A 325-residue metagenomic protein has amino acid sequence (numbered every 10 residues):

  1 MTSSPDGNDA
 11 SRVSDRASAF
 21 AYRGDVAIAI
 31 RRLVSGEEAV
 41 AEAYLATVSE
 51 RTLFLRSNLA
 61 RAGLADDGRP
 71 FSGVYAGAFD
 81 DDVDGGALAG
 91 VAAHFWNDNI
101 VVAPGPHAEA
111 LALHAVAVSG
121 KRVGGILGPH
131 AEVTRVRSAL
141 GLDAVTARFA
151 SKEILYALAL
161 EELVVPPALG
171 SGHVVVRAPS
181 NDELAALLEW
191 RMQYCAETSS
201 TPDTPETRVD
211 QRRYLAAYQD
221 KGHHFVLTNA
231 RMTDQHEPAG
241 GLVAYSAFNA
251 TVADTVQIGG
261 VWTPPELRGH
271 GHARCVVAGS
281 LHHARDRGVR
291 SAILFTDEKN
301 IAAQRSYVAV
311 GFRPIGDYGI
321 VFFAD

Functional and structural regions predicted by a protein language model:
T2-A17, D81-V83, L88-A89, F95-G172 (+1 more regions): Acyl-donor-binding surface of acyltransferase catalytic domains
Y22-G24, A29-G36, A43-S49, L53-S119 (+2 more regions): Conserved donor-binding loop and adjoining core beta-sheet/short helix segment in diverse acyl/aminoacyl transferases
D25-A41, P129, V174-E189: A short beta-loop-alpha structural element at the N-terminal edge of CoA-dependent acyl/N-acetyltransferase catalytic
R51-V74, P202-F225, N229-E237, A247: Active-site rim helix/loop that mediates acceptor-substrate recognition in acyltransferases
H107-V116, G259-P265, G269-D286, Q304-A309: Conserved acetyl-CoA-binding loop-helix of GNAT-fold acetyltransferases
K121-P129, A284-F295: Conserved GNAT acetyl-CoA-binding A-motif
L127-V133, P265, L294-Q304, V321-D325: Conserved beta-strand-loop-alpha-helix junction that forms the acyl-donor binding cleft
A131-F149, R274, E298-G316: Conserved active-site alpha-helix within GNAT-family acetyltransferase domains
